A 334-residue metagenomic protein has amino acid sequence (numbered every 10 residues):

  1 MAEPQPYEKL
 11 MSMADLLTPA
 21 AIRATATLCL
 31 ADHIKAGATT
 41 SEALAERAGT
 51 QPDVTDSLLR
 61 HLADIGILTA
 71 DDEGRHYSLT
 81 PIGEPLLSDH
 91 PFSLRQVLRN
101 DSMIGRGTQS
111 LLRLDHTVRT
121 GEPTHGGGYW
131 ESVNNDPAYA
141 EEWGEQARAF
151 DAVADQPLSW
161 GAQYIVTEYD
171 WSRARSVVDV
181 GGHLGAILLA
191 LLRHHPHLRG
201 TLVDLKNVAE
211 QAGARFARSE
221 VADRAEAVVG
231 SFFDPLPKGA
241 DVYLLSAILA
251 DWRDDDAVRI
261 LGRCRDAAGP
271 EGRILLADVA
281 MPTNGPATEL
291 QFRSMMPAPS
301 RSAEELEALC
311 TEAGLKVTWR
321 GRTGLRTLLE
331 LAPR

Functional and structural regions predicted by a protein language model:
M1-D64, T69, I82, W171 (+1 more regions): Alpha-helical subdomain
L10-T25, D32-H33, R47, D53-R175: Conserved Class I S-adenosyl-L-methionine-dependent methyltransferase catalytic core
